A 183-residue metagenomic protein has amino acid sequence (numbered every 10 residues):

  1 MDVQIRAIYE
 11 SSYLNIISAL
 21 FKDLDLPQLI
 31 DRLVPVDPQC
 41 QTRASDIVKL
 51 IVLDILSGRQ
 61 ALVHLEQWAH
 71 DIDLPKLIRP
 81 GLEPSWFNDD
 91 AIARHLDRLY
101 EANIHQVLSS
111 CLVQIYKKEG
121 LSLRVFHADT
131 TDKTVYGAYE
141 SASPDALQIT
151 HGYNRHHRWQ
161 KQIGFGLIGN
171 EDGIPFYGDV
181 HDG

Functional and structural regions predicted by a protein language model:
M1-I149, R158-Q160, G164-D182: Dynamic "connector" segments at or just before major functional cores
N154-R155: Glycine- and acidic-residue-enriched helix-capping/strand-helix junction motifs
